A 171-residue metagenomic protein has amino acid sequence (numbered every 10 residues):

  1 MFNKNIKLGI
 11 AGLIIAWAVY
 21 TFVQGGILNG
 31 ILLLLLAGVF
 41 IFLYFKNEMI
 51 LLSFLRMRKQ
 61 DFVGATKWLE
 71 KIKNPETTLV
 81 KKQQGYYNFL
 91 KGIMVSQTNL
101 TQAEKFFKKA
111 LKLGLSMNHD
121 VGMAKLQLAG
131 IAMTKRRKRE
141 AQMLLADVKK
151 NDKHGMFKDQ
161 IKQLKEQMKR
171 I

Functional and structural regions predicted by a protein language model:
G9, K46, T78, Q84-G85 (+2 more regions): Start-of-helix signal in alpha-solenoid helical-repeat scaffolds, especially tetratricopeptide repeats
L33-R58: Transmembrane alpha-helices and immediately adjacent membrane-cytoplasm interface residues in multi-pass integral
L51, L55, Q83-L90, M123-G130 (+1 more regions): "A position-specific structural signal for the A-helix of alpha-solenoid helical repeats
Q60, T98-N99, R136: Residue-level detector of the short coil/turn that links helix A to helix B within each tetratricopeptide repeat
E70-P75, K108-G114, D147-D152, M156: Amphipathic alpha-helical segments of tetratricopeptide repeats
T78-Q83, L115-V121, K150-Q163: Boundary/linker segments of alpha-helical solenoid repeat arrays
